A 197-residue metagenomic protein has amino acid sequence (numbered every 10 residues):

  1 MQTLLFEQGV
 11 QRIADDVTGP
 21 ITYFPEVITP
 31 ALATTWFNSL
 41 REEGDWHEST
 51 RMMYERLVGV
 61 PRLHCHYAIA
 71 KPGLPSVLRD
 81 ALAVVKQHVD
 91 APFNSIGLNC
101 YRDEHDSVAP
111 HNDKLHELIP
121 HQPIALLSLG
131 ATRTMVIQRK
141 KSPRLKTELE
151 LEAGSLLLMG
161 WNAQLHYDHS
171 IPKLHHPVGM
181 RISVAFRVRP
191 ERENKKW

Functional and structural regions predicted by a protein language model:
M1-W197: Non-heme Fe(II) oxygenase metal-center motifs and adjacent flexible, charged/small-residue loops
